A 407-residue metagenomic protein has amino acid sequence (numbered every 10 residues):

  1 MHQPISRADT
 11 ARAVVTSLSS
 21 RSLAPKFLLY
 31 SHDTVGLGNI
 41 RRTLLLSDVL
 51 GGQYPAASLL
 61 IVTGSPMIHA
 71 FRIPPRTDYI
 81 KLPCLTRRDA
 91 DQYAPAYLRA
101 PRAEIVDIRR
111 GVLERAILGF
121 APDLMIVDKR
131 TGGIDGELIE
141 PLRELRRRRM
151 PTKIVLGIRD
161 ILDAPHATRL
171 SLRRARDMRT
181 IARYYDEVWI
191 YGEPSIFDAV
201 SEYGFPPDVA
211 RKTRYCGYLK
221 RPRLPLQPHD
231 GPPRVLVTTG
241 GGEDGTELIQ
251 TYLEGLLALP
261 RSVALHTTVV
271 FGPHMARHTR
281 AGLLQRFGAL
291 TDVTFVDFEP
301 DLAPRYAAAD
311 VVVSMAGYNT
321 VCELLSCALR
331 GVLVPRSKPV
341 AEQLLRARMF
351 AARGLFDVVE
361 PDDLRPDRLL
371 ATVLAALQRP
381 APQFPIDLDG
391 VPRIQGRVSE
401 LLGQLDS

Functional and structural regions predicted by a protein language model:
H2-V15, A371-S407: C-terminal amphipathic helix plus adjacent low-complexity, charged tail appended to glycosyltransferase catalytic
L23-S31, V49-E104, I108-V112: Conserved nucleotide-sugar phosphate-binding/catalytic loop shared by glycosyltransferases and other
S31-L44, I68, G245-E247: A short, glycine/small-residue-rich beta-strand->loop->alpha-helix junction that serves as a flexible
E114-A182: Conserved nucleotide-sugar donor-interacting segment of glycosyltransferase catalytic cores, predominantly GT-B
I158-E247, G272-R277: A nucleotide-sugar donor-handling region in carbohydrate enzymes
F205, Y218-V311, D362-D363, D367: Donor-nucleotide binding loops and adjacent catalytic segments primarily of GT-B fold Leloir glycosyltransferases
A307-G317, L329: Acidic donor-binding loop of glycosyltransferase active sites
T320-D367: Catalytic binding pocket for nucleotide-activated donors in carbohydrate/polymer assembly enzymes
